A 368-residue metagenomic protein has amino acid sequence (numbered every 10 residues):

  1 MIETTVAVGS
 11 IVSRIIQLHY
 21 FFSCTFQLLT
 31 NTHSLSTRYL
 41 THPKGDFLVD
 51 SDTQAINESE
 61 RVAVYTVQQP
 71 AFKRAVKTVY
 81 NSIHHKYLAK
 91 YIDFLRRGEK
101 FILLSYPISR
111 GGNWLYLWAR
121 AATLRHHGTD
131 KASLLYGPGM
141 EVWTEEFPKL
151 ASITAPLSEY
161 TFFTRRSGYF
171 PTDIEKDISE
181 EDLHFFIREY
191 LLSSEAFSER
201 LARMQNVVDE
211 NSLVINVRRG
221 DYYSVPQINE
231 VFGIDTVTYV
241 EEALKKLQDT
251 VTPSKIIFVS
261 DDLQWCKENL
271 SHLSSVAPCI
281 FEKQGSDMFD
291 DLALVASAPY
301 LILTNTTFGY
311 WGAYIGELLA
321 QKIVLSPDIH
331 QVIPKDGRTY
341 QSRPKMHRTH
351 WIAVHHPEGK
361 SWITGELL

Functional and structural regions predicted by a protein language model:
T5-V6, V12-F26, N31, Y39-L103 (+2 more regions): Membrane-proximal basic amphipathic "stem/tether" segments
L95-F101, G137-V251, K345, H350 (+1 more regions): Secretory-pathway luminal glycosyltransferase catalytic domains
G98-F101, T129-K131, E210-S212, V251-K255 (+2 more regions): A general structural motif
L103-L104, K131-G137, V214-N216, I257-V259 (+2 more regions): A structural signal for short, well-ordered beta-strand segments and their strand-loop junctions that often border
Y106-Y116: A short, glycine/small-residue-rich beta-strand->loop->alpha-helix junction that serves as a flexible
G111, Q248-P334, R338-Y340: Donor-binding and catalytic core of enzymes assembling or modifying cell-surface/extracellular glycoconjugates
Y116-L124: Short amphipathic alpha-helix
